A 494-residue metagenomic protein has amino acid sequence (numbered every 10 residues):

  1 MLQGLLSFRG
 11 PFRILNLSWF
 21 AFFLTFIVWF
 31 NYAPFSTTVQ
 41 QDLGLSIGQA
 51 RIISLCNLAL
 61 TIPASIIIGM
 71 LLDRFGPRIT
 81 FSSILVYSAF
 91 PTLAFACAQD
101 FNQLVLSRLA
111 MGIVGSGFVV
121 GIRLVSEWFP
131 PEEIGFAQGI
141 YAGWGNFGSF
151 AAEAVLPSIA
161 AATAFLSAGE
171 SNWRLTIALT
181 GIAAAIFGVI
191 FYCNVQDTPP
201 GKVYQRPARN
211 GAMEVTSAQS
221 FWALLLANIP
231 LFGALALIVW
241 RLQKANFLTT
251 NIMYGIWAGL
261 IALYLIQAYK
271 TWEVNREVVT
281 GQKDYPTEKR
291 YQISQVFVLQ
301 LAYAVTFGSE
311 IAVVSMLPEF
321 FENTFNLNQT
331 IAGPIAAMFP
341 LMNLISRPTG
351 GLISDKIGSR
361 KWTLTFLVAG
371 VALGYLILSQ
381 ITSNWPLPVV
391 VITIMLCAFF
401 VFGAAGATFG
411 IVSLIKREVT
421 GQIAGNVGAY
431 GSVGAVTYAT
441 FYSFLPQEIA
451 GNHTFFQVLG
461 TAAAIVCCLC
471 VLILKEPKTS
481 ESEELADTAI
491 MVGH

Functional and structural regions predicted by a protein language model:
Y32-S36, N228-I256, S294-A337: Extracytoplasmic gate region of multi-pass secondary transporters
G44, G76, C97-N102, V114 (+4 more regions): Helix-breaking motifs and short loop linkers at transmembrane-helix boundaries and internal kinks in secondary membrane
A64-G76, S346-S359: Helix-to-loop junctions at the C-terminal end of transmembrane segments in multipass secondary transporters
R74-L85, D355-A369: Cytoplasmic membrane-interface "Motif A"-like loop-to-helix N-cap segments of 12-TM Major Facilitator Superfamily
V86-Q99, A369-N384: C-terminal ends and interior cores of transmembrane alpha-helices in multi-pass membrane transporters/permeases
S116-P130, F402-K416: Intracellular juxtamembrane helix-capping segments at the cytosolic ends of symmetry-related transmembrane helices
G135-A160, A184, G425-A439: Glycine-rich segments within core transmembrane alpha-helices of 12-TM secondary carriers
G181-Y204, N228-Q243, G259-E277, V466-K475: C-terminal membrane-cytosol helix-exit motif in multi-pass small-molecule transporters
